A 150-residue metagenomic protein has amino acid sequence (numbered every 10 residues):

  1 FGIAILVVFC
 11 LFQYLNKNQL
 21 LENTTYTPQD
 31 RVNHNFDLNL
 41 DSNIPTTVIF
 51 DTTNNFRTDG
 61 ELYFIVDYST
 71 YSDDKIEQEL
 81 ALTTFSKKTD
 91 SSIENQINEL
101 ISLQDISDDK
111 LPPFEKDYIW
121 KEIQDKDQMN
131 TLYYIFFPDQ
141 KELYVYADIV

Functional and structural regions predicted by a protein language model:
F1-V7: N-terminal Sec-pathway targeting helices
I3, T24, S72, T89-S92: Non-membrane alpha-helical secondary structure
A4, F36-L38, N98, D109: Intrinsic-disorder/low-complexity peptide segments enriched for small residues
V8-F85: N-terminal export/targeting and maturation segments
T83-V150: Extracytoplasmic electrostatic interaction patches
